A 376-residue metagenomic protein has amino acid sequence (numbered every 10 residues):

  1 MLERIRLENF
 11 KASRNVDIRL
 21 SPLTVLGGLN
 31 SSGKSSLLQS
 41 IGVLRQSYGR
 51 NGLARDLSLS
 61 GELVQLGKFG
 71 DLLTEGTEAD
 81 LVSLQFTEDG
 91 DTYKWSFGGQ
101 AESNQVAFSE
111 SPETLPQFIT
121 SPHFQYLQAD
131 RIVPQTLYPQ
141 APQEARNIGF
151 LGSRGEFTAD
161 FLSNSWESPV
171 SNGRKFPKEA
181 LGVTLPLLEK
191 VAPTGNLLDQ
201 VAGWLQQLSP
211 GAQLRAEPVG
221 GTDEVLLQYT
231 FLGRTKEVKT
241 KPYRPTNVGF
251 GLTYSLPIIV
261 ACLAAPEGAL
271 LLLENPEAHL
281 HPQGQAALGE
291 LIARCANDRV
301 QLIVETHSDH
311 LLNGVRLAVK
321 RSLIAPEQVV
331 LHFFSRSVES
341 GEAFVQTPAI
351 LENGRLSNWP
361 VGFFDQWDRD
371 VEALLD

Functional and structural regions predicted by a protein language model:
M1-V43, S47-G49: Pre-Walker A-like glycine/lysine-rich segment at the N-terminus of P-loop NTPase domains
F10-A12, V25, S32, R131-P134 (+2 more regions): Short, solvent-exposed loop/turn segments at secondary-structure junctions
N15-S21, E237, C262-E267, R294-C295: Phosphate-binding P-loop
S47-P257, A261, P266, S340 (+1 more regions): Phosphate-coordinating catalytic segments in nucleotide- and nucleic-acid-processing enzymes
L273-P276: Walker B catalytic motif
A287-D376: C-terminal lobe/lid and adjacent interdomain/linker elements of RecA-like ASCE P-loop ATPase modules
